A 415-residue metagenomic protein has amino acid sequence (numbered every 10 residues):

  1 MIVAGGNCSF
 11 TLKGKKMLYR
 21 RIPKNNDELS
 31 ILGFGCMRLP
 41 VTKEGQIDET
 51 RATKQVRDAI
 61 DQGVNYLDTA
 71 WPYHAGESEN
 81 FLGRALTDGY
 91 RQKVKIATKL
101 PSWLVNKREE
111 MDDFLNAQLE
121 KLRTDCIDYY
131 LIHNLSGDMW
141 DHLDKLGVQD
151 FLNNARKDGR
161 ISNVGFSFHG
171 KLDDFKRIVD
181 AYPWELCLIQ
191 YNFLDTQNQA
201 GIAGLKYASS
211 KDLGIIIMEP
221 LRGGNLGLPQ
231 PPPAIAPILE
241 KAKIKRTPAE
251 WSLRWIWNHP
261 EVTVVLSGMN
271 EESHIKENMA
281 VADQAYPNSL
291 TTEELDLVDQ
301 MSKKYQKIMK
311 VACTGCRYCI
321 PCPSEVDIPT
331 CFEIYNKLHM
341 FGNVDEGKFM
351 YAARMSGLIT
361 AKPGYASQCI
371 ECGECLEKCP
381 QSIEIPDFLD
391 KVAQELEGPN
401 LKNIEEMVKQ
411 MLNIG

Functional and structural regions predicted by a protein language model:
I2-V94, K157: N-terminal binding-site loop/beta-alpha segment at the start of enzyme catalytic domains that lines or forms
L18, R51-Q55, S78-A85, F114-Q118 (+7 more regions): A general structural detector for well-ordered alpha-helical segments in enzyme core domains, enriched
I22, F34, A59, L67 (+12 more regions): Conserved, mostly hydrophobic/aromatic
K43, W103-M218, P233-I235, K243-I244 (+1 more regions): Glycine/proline-rich, positively charged, aromatic-decorated active-site loop/lid region on the catalytic face
D58, Q62, K121-L122, Y182 (+1 more regions): Structural motif
N65, R84, A181-P183, A203-G415: Structured C-terminal cap/extension of enzyme domains
Y66-P72, S162-F166, L188-Q190, V264-L266 (+1 more regions): Short catalytic-loop micro-motif centered on adjacent basic/acidic residues
Y73, G89-R108, H133: Structural motif corresponding to the early beta-alpha repeats
